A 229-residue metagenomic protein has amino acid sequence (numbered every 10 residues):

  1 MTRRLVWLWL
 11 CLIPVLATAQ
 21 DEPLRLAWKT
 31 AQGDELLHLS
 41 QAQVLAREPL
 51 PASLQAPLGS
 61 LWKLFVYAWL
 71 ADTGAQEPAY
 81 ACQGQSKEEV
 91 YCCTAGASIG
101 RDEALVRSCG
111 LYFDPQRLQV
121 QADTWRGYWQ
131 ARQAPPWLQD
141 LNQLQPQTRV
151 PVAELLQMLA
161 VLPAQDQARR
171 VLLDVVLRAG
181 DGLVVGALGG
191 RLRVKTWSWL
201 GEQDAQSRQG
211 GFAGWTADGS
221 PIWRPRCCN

Functional and structural regions predicted by a protein language model:
M1-R4: Positively charged n-region of N-terminal signal peptides that target proteins for export
V6-W7, A17: Cleavable N-terminal signal peptides
L12-A52: Beta-lactamase-like hydrolase cores
Q20-L24, T94, S98, G110-D123 (+2 more regions): Structured C-terminal helix/loop/strand segments within mature extracytoplasmic catalytic/sensor domains
D21-P23, A31-Q32, P51-S53, P57 (+4 more regions): Extracytoplasmic
E22-W28, Y80-R169: Active-site-adjacent helix/loop patches that line small-molecule binding or acyl-intermediate pockets
L45-Q55, E88-C93: Short helix/strand-bridging catalytic loops that position acidic/His residues to coordinate divalent metals and engage
Q55-P78, A104: Active-site SXXK
